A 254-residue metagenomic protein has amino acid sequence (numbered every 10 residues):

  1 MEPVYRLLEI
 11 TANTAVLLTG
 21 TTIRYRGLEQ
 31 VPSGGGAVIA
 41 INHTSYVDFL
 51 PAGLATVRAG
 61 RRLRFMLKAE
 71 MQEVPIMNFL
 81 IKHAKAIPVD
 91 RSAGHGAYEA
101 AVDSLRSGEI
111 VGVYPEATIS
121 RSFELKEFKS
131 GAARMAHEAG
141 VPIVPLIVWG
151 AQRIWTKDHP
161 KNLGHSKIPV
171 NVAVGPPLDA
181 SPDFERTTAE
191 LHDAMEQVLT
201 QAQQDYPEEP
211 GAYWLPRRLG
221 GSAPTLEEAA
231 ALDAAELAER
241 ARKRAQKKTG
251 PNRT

Functional and structural regions predicted by a protein language model:
E2-L17, N78, K82: Short hydrophobic helices that act as membrane-entry/anchoring signals
V4, H95-T254: Non-catalytic C-terminal accessory region of glycerolipid acyltransferases and related lyso-lipid remodeling enzymes
A12-T14, K82-P88, P115-I119: Short, basic, glycine/proline-bearing loop/turn elements
T14, L18-G34: N-terminal signal-anchor transmembrane helix
T19, P32-A93: Catalytic core of membrane glycerolipid acyltransferases/transacylases, capturing the structured, soluble-facing
T21-R24, S92-Y98: Glycine-rich, highly charged phosphate/nucleotide-binding loops
Y25, I39, F65-M66, V172-V174: Generic preference for hydrophobic
